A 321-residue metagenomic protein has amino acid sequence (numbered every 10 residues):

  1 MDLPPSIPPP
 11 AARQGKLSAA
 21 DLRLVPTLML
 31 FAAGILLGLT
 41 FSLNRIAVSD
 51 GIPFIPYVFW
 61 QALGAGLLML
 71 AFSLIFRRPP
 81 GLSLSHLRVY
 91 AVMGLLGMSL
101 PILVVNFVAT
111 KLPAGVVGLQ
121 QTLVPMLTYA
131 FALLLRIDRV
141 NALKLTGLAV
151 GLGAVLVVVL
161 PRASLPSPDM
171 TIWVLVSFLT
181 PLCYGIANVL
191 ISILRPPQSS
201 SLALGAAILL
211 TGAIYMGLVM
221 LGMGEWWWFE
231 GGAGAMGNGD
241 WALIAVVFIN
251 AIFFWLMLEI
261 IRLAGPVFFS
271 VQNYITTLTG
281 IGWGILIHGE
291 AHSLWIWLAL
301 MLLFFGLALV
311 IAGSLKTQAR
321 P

Functional and structural regions predicted by a protein language model:
D2-W60, P166-I193, L218, L243 (+1 more regions): Glycine-/small-residue-enriched transmembrane alpha-helix faces in small-molecule transporters and effluxers
L22-P26, G51-I55, F59, L82-R88 (+3 more regions): Juxtamembrane helix-entry segments on the extracytoplasmic side of multipass membrane proteins
L30, S85-M93, V140-L152, W173-V174 (+1 more regions): Cytoplasmic-side transmembrane-helix entry/capping segments in multi-pass membrane proteins
L36-F41, F72-Q121, V157, V246-A264: Specific transmembrane alpha-helical segments of multi-pass solute transporters/efflux pumps, especially DMT/EamA
L43-R45, M69, T128-Y129, L134 (+3 more regions): Transmembrane alpha-helical segments that form core, pore/gating elements of small-molecule transporters/exporters
A47, Y57, Q61, V108 (+6 more regions): Hydrophobic/aromatic residues within transmembrane alpha-helices of multi-pass small-molecule transporters
F59-W60, M98, I102, V116-L123 (+2 more regions): Helix-helix packing/entry segments at the starts of transmembrane helices
M69, V140-R162, Y274, W283 (+1 more regions): Hydrophobic transmembrane alpha-helices of multi-pass small-molecule transport proteins
